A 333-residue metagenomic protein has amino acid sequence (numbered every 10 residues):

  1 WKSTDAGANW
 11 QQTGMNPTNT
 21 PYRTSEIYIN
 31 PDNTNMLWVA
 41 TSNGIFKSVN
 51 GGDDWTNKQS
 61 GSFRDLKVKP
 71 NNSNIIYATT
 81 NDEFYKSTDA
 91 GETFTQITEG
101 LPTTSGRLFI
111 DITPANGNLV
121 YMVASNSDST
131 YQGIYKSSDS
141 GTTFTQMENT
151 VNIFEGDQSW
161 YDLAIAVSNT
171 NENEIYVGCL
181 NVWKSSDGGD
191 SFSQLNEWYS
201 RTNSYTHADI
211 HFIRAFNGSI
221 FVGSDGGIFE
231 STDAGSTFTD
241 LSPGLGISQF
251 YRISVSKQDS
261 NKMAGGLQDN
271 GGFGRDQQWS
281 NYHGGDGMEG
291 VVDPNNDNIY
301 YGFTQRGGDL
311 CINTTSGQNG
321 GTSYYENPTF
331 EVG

Functional and structural regions predicted by a protein language model:
W1-G333: Beta-propeller blade termini and top-face loops
